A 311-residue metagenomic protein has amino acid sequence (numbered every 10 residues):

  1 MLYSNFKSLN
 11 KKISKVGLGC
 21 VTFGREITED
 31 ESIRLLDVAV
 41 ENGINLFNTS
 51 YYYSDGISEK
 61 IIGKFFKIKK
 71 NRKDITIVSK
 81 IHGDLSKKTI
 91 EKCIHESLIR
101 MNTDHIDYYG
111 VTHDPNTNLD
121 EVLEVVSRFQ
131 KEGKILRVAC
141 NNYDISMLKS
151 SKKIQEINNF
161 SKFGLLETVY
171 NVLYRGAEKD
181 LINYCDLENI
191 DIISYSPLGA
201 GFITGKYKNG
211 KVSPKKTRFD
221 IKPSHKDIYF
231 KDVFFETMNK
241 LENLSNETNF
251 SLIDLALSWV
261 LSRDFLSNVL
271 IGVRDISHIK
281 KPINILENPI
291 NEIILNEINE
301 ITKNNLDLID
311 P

Functional and structural regions predicted by a protein language model:
M1-D74, K131: N-terminal binding-site loop/beta-alpha segment at the start of enzyme catalytic domains that lines or forms
K15, L46, H105-Y108, R137 (+2 more regions): Residues at the N-termini of beta-strands
G19-D30, K80-K88, T112, T117: Active-site mouth loops of central-metabolism enzymes
I27-A39, S86-R100, L148-K153: Short, acidic/polar
V38, N42, R100-M101, G133 (+1 more regions): Structural motif
K73-D84, Y108-T112, E167-V169: A short, structured active-site edge motif that brings together acidic residues
I99-N118: Active-site groove signature of glycoside hydrolases
D114-T302, I309: Beta/alpha (TIM)-barrel catalytic core signal, keyed to glycine-rich beta->alpha loops juxtaposed to Asp/Glu that bind
